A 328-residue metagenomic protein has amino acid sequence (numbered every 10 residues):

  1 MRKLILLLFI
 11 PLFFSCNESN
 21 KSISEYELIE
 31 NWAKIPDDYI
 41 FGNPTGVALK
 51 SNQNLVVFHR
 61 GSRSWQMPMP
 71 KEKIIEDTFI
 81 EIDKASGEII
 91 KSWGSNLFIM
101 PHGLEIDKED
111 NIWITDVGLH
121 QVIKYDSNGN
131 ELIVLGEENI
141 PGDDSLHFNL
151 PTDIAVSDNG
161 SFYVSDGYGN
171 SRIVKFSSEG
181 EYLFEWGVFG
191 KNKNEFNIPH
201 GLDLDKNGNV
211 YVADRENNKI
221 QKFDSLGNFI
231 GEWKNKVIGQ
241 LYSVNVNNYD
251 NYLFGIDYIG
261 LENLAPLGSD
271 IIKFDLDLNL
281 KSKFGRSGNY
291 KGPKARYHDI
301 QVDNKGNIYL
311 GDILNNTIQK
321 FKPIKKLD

Functional and structural regions predicted by a protein language model:
L4-F13: Sec-dependent N-terminal signal peptides
E18-D328: Eukaryotic scaffold repeat domains enriched in small/polar residues
